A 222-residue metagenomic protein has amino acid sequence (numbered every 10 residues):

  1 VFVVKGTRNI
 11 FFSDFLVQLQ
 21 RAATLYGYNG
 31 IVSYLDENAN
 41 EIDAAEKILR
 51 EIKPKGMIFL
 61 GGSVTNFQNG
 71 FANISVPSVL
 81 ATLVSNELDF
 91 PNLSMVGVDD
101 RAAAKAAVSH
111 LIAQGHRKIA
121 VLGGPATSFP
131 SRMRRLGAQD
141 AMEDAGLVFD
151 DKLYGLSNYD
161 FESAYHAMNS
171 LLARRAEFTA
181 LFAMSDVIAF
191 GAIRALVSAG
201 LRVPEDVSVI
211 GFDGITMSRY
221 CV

Functional and structural regions predicted by a protein language model:
V1, F15-I31, R50-G56, A72-V222: Bacterial carbohydrate/catabolite-sensing allosteric modules
V3-S13: Extracytoplasmic "Venus flytrap"
F11-L16, F59-T65: Generic detector of contiguous secondary-structure segments
D36-A39, L60-T65, V187: Short beta->alpha connector loops
D36-E51: Short, flexible, glycine-rich and Lys/Arg-enriched loop motifs at helix boundaries that contact anionic partners
E41-A45, N66-Q68, S163, A167: Short acidic active-site motifs
